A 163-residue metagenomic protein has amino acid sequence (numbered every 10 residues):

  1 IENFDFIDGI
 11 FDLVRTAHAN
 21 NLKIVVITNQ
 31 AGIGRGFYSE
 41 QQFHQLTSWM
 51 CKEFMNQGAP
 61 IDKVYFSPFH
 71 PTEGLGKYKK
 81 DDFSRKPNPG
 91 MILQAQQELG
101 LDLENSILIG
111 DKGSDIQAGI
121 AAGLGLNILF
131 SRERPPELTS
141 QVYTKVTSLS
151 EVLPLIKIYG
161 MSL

Functional and structural regions predicted by a protein language model:
I1-D12: Basic, amphipathic juxtamembrane/active-site segments that coordinate anionic phosphate or diphosphate groups
I1-E2, G36-Q41, K79: Short, solvent-exposed loop/turn segments at secondary-structure boundaries
I10-E53, Q57-E73, G119: Substrate-recognition element of Asp-dependent hydrolases with the DxDx(T/V) motif
F83-G113: Conserved Lys-Pro-Asp/Glu-containing loop-to-beta segment of HAD-superfamily phosphomonoesterases, centered on
I107-T144: Acidic, Mg2+-coordinating phosphoryl-transfer loop and its flanking beta/alpha structural elements, shared across
Y143-E151: Short acidic-hydrophobic, aromatic-tinged amphipathic segments that line or gate anion-handling sites
L153-M161: Short amphipathic alpha-helix with an adjacent loop that forms part of the alpha/beta core around
